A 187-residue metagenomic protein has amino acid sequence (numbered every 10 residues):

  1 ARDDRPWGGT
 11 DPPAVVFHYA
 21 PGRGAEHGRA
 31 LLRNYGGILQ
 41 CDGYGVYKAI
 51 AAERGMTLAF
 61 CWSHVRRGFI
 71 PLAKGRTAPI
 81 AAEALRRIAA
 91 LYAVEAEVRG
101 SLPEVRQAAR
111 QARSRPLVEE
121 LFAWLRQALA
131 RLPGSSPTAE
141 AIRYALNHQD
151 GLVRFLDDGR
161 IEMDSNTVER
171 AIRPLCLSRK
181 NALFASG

Functional and structural regions predicted by a protein language model:
A1-G187: Catalytic center-proximal scaffold of phosphoryl-transfer enzymes
